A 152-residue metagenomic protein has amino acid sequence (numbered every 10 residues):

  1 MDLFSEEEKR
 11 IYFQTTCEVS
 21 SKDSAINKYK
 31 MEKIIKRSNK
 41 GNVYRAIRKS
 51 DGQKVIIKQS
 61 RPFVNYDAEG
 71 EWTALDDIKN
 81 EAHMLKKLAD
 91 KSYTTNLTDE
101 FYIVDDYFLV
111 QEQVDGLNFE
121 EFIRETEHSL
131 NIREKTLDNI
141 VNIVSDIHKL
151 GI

Functional and structural regions predicted by a protein language model:
M1-E32: Juxta-kinase regulatory segment immediately upstream of eukaryotic protein kinase catalytic domains
K40-K79: ATP-binding glycine-rich loop module of kinase domains
H83-S92: Structural motif at the C-terminus of the N-lobe alphaC helix and the adjacent alphaC-beta4 loop of the Hanks-type
N96-Y107: Short beta-strand micro-motifs within the conserved protein kinase catalytic domain, predominantly in the N-lobe
D105-N118: Conserved short submotifs of the Hanks-type protein kinase catalytic core that shape the nucleotide-binding pocket
F119-H128: AlphaC helix of the protein kinase catalytic domain
N142-I152: Protein kinase catalytic-loop region centered on the HRD/HxD motif
